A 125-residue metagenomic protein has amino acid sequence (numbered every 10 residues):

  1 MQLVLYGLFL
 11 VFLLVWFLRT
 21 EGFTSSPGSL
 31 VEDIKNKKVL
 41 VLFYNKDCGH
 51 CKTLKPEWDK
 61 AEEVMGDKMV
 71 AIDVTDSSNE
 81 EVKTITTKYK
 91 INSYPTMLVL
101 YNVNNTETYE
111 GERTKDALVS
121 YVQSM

Functional and structural regions predicted by a protein language model:
M1-G22, W58: Single-pass alpha-helical membrane anchors
T20-I34: Ser/Thr/Pro/Gly-rich low-complexity linker/stalk segments immediately outside membranes or between
L30-K68: Local sequence-structure signature of Cys/Sec-based thiol-disulfide redox active-site neighborhoods
V31, K55-E62, V82-T86, K115 (+1 more regions): Extracytoplasmic/secreted envelope proteins and their assembly/folding machinery, especially bacterial periplasmic
V39-L42, V70-D73, T96-L100, T108: Beta-strand cores of modular interaction/reader domains in eukaryotic scaffold and signaling proteins, especially PDZ
F43, E62, G66-K83, E112: Thiol-based oxidoreductase modules, predominantly thioredoxin-like and allied folds used for disulfide exchange
T87-N92: A short glycine-leucine-enriched loop at secondary-structure breakpoints that most characteristically corresponds
S93, L98-M125: Non-catalytic, surface beta->alpha helical segment in thiol-disulfide oxidoreductase systems
